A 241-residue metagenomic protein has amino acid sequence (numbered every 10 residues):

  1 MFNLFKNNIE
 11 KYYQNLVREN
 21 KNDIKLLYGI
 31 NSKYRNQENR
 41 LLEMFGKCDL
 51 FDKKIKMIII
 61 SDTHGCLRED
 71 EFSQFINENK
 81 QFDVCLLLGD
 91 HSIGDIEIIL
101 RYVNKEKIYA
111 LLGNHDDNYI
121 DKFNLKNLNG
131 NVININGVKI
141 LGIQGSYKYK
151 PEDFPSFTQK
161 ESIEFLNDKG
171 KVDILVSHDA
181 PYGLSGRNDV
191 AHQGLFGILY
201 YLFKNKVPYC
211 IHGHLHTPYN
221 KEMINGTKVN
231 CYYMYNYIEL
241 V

Functional and structural regions predicted by a protein language model:
M1-L100, K169-K171: N-terminal active-site segment of His-dependent metallophosphoesterases
K11, N15-R18, M44, L50 (+4 more regions): Feature recognizes metal-dependent phosphohydrolase scaffolds
L42-L50, T63-L67, Y109-G197: Conserved catalytic scaffold of divalent metal-dependent phosphoesterases
M57-I59, L86-L88, G142, I174-H178 (+1 more regions): Structural motif
I59, K139-I143, V229-C231: Short hydrophobic-aromatic micro-motifs
D62, G89-D90, G113-N114, G213-H214: Active-site glycine-centered loops adjacent to acidic/histidine catalytic or metal-binding residues that shape
E69-S73, H91-E106, D117-L128, G186-D189 (+1 more regions): Metal-dependent catalytic neighborhoods of phosphoester/phosphodiester hydrolases
L100, K107-L111, G186-V241: Conserved beta-sheet core of the metallophosphoesterase superfamily
